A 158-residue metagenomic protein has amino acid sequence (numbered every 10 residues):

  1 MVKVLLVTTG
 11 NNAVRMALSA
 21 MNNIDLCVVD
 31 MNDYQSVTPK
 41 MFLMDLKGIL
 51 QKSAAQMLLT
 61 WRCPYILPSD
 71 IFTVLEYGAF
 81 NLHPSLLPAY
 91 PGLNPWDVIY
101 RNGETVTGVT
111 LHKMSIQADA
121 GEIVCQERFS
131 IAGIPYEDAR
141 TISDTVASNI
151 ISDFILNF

Functional and structural regions predicted by a protein language model:
M1-F158: One-carbon transfer enzymes
